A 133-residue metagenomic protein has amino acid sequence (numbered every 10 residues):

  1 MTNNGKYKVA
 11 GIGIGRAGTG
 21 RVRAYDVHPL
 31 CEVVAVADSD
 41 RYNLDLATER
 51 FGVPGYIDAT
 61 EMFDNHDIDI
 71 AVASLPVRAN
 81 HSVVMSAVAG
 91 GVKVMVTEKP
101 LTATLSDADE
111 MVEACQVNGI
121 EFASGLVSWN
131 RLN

Functional and structural regions predicted by a protein language model:
M1-F51: N-terminal Rossmann-like dinucleotide-binding module
V53, G90-K93, N118-I120: A short helix->loop->beta-strand "cap" motif at the edges of active sites that frequently abuts
V53-A59: Conserved SAM-binding strand-loop segment of SAM-dependent methyltransferases
I57, V96-T97, F122-S124: Hydrophobic residues in well-ordered beta-strands that form the structural core
F63, T102-N133: A contiguous active-site-proximal alpha/beta segment in oxidoreductase catalytic domains
F63-D64, A79-E98: Rossmann-fold NAD(P) dinucleotide-binding segment
D69-V72, V96: N-terminal Rossmann-like NAD(P) cofactor-binding module of classical short-chain dehydrogenase/reductase
A73-R78: N-terminal glycine-rich "phosphate-gripper" loop used for MgATP/nucleotide binding and carboxylate activation
